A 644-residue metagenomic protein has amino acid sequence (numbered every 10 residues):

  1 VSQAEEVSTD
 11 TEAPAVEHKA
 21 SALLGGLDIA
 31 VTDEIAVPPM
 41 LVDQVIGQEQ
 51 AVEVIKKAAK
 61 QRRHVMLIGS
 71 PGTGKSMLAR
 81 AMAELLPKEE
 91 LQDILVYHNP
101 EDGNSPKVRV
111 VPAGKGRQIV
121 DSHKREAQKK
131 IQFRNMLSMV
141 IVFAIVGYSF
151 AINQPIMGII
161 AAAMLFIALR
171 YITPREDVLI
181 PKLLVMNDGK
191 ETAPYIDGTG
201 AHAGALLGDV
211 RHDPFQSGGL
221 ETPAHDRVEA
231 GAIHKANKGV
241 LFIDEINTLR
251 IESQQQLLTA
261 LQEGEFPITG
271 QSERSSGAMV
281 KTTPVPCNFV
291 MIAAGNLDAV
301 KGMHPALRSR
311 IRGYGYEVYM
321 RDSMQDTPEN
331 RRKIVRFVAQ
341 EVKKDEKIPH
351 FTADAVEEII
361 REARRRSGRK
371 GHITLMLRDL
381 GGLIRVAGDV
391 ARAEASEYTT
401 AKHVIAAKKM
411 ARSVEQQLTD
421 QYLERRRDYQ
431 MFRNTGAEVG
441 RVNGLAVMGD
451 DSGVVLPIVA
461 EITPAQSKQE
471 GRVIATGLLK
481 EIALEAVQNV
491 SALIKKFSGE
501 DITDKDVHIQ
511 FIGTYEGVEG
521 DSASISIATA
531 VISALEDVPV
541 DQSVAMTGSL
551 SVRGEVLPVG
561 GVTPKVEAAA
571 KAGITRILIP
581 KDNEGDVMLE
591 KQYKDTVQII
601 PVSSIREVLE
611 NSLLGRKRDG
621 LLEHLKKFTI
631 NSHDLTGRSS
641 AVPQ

Functional and structural regions predicted by a protein language model:
V1-E12, H18-V37, T435-N443, V454-Q644: Peripheral, non-AAA+ core regions of ATP-driven protein-machinery
E5-P328, R336-G388, Y398, Q416-L418 (+6 more regions): Conserved ASCE/P-loop NTPase catalytic core
G72, A363-R366, K409-M410, I512-G517 (+1 more regions): Short, internal active-site loops enriched in acidic
V210, I360-A363, A407-A411, S612: A general structural motif at alpha-helix termini
G381-G388, K408, S524-I532: Amphipathic alpha-helical interaction/assembly segments
V390-R412: Conserved glycine-bearing catalytic or ligand-binding loops at nucleotide- and phosphate-handling centers of large
L418-E438, D450, S491, D501: Append "with occasional cross-activation on large, charged helical scaffolds in nucleic-acid assemblies
